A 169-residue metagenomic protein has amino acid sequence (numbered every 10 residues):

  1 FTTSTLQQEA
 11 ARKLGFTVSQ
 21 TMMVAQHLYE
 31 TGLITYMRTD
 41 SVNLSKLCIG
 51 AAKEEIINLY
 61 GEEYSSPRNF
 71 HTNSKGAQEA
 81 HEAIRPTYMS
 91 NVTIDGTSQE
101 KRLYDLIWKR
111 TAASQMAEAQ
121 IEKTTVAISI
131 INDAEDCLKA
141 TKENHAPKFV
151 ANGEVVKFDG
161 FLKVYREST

Functional and structural regions predicted by a protein language model:
F1-Q26, G61-E62, D95-T169: Long, highly charged, low-complexity internal segments
T3, Y36-R38, K46, P86 (+1 more regions): Generic structural "secondary-structure junction" signal
T5-R12, I34-R38, Y88-T93: Glycine- and acidic
F16-Q78: Extended, well-ordered alpha-helical scaffold/bundle regions in very large, multi-domain proteins
T35-M37, E55, R85-T87, A127-S129 (+1 more regions): Residues in well-ordered beta-strands of folded domains
D40-L44, S90-N91, V155-V156: Conserved nucleotide-binding/hydrolysis micro-motifs of P-loop NTPases
T72-E82, T125-D133: Amphipathic alpha-helical surface "interface" segments used for docking/oligomerization or membrane association within
A77-I107: Polar, glycine-rich mid-to-C-terminal structural blocks that act as macromolecule-binding/assembly scaffolds
